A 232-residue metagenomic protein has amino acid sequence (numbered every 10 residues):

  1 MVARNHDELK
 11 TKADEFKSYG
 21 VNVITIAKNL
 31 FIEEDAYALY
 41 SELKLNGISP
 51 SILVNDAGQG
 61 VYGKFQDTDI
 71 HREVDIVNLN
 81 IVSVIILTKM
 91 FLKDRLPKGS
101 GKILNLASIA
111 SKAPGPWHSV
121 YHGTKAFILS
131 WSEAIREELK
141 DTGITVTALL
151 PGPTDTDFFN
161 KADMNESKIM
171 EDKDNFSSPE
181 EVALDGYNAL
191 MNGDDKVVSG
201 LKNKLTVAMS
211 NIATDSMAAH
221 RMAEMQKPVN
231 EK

Functional and structural regions predicted by a protein language model:
M1-T11: Conserved glycine-rich Rossmann-like NAD(P)H-binding loop of the short-chain dehydrogenase/reductase
H6-D7, A27-A38, I70: The beta1-alpha1 cofactor-binding region of Rossmann-like NAD(H)/NADP(H)-dependent oxidoreductases
D56-V61: Conserved NAD(P)H cofactor-binding loop of Rossmann-fold oxidoreductase domains
K64-Q66, R72-V77: Substrate-binding pocket helix/loop in short-chain dehydrogenase/reductase
T88, T124: Active-site helix of classical SDR
S108: Residue(s) in the substrate-gating loop at a strand-loop-helix junction that position the organic substrate next
D141-L201, S216, H220: SDR active-site lid
